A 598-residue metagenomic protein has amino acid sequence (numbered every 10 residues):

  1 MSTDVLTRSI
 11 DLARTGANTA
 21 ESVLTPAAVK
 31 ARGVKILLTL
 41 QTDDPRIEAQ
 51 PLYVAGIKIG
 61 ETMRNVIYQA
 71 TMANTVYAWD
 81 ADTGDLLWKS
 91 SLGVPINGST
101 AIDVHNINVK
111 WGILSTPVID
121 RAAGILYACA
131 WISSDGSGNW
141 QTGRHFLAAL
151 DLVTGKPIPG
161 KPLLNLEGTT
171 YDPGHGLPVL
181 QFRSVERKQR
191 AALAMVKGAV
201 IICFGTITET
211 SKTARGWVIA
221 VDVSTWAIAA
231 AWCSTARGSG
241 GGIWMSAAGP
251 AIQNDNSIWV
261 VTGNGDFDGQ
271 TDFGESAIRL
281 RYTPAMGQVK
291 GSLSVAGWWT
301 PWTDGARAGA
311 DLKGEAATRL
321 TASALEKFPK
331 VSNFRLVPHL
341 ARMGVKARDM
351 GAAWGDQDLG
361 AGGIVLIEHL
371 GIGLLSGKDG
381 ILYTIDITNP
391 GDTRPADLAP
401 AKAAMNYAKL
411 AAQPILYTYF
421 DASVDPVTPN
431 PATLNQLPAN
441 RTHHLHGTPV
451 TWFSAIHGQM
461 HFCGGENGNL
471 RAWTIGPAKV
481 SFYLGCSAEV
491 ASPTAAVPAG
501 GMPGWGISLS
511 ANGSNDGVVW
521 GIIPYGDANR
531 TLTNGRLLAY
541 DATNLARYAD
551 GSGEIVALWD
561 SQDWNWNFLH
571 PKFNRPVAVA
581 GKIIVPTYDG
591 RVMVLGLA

Functional and structural regions predicted by a protein language model:
S2-G287, G291-R335, H339-R348, A352-D392 (+8 more regions): Mobile, glycine-rich extracellular loop/lid and propeptide segments that shape or gate substrate/ligand access
V5, I47, I113, P157 (+8 more regions): A broad structural signal for short, well-ordered beta-strand segments within beta-sheet-rich domains
S376, I381-T388, D397-A478: Long, well-ordered mid-to-C-terminal structural blocks that present hydrophobic/aromatic surfaces
T433-N440, G485-A499, Y525-N529, D563-N567: Short, contiguous acidic/charged loop-to-helix segments that flank catalytic cores in large enzymes
R471-S510: A beta-strand-loop signature enriched in Asp, Gly, Thr, and Trp that corresponds to the sialidase/neuraminidase Asp-box
